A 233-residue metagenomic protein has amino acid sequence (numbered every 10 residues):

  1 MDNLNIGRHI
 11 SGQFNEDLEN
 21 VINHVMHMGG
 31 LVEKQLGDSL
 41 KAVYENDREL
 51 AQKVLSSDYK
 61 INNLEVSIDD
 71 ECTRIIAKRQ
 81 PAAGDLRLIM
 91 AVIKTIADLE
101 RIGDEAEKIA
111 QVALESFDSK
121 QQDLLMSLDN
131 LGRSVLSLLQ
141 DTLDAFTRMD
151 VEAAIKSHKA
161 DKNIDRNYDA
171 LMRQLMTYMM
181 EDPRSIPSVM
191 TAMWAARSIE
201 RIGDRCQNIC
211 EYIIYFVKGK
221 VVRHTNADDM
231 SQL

Functional and structural regions predicted by a protein language model:
M1-L233: Cytosolic, long alpha-helical scaffolding segments
